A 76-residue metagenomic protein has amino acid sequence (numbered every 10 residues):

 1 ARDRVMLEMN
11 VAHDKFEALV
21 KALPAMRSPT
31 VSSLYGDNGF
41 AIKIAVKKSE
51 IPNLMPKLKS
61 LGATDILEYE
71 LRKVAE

Functional and structural regions predicted by a protein language model:
A1-E76: Small-molecule-sensing regulatory modules
